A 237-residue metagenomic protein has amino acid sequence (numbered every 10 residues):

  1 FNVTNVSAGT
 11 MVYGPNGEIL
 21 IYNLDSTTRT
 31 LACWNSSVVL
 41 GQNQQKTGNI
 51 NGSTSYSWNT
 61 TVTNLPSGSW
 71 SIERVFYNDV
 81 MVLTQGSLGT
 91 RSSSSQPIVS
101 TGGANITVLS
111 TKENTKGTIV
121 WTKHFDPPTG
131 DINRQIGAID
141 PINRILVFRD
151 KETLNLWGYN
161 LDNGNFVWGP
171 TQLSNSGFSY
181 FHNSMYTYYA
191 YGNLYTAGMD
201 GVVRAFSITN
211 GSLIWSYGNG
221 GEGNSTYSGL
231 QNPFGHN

Functional and structural regions predicted by a protein language model:
F1-N237: Secretory-pathway ectodomains
